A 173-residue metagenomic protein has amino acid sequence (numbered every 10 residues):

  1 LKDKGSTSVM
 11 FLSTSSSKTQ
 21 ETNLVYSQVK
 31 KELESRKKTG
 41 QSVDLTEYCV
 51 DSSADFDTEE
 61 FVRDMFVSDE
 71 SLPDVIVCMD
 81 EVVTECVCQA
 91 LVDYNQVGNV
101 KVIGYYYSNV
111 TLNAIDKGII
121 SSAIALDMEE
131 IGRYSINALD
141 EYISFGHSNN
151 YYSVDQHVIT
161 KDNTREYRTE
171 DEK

Functional and structural regions predicted by a protein language model:
L1-M10, L24, Q28-K31, D55-E59 (+3 more regions): Hydrophobic alpha-helical segments within soluble ligand-binding/sensing domains
K4-V9, R36-D44, S71-V75, G98-K101 (+1 more regions): Loop/turn elements at helix/coil->beta-strand transitions in domains of secreted/extracellular proteins
S8-F11, K30-F56, D155: Short beta-strand elements in bilobed, periplasmic/extracellular small-molecule ligand-binding domains
T14, Y105-Y107, K161: Cofactor-binding loop segments of dinucleotide-utilizing enzymes, especially the Rossmann-like FAD- and NAD(P)+-binding
T14-Q20: Short histidine/acidic/glycine/proline-rich micro-motifs that form metal- and phosphate-coordinating active-site loops
V29, D44-T46, V50-L112: Hydrophobic alpha-helical
R36, D127-K173: Hinge/cleft segment of the Venus flytrap/periplasmic-binding protein
V110-I120: Beta-alpha-beta core module
